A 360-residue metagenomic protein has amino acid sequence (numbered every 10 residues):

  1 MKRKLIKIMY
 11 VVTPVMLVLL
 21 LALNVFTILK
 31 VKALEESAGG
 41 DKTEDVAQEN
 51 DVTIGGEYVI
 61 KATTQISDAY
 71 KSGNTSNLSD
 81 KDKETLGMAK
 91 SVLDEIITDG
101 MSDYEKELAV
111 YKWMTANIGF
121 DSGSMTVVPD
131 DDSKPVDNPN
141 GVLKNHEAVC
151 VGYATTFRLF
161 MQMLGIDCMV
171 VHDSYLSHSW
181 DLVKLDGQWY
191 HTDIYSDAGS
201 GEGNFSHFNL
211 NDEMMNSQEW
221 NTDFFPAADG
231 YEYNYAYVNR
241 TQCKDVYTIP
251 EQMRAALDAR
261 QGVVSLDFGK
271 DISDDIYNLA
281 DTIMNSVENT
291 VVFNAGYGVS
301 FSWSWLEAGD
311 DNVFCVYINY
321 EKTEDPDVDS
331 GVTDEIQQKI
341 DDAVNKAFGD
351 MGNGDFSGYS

Functional and structural regions predicted by a protein language model:
M1-L17: N-terminal Sec-pathway targeting helices
A22-A38: Sec-dependent signal peptide cleavage junction
Q65-S76, E84-I96, E324-P326: Acidic/histidine-rich, surface-exposed loop or edge segments in extracytoplasmic proteins
K81-V142: Secondary-structure boundary elements
E107-V110, L143-M161: Active-site nucleophilic cysteine motif
V151-M215: Hydrophobic/aromatic-rich core segments of domains that either
Q188-N289, F293-W303: His-Asp-centered catalytic microenvironments across diverse enzyme cores, prominently the transglutaminase-like
S300-P326: C-terminal edge-of-domain segments
